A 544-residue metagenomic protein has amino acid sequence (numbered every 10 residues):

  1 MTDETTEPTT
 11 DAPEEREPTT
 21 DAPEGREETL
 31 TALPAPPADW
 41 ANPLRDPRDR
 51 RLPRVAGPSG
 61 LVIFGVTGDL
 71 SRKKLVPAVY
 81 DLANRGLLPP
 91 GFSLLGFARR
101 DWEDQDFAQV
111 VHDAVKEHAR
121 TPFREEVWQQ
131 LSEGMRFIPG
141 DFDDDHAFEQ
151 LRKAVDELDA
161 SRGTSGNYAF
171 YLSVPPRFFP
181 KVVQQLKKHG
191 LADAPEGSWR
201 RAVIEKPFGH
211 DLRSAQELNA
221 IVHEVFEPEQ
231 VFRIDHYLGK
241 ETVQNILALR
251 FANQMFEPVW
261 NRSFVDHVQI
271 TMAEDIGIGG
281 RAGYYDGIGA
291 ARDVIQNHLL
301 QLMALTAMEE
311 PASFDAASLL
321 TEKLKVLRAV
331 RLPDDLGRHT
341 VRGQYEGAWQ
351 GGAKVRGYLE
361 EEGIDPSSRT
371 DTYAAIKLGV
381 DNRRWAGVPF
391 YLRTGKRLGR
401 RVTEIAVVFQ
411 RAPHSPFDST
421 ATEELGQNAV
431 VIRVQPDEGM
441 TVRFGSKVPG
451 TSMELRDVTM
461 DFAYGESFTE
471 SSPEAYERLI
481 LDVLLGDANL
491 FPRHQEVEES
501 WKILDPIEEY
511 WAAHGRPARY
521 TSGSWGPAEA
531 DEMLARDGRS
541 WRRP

Functional and structural regions predicted by a protein language model:
T2-T5, G25-I204, F208-P544: Secretory/organelle targeting and membrane-embedding segments
D3, E7, D11-E17, D21-E27: Asp/Glu-rich intrinsically disordered low-complexity tracts
